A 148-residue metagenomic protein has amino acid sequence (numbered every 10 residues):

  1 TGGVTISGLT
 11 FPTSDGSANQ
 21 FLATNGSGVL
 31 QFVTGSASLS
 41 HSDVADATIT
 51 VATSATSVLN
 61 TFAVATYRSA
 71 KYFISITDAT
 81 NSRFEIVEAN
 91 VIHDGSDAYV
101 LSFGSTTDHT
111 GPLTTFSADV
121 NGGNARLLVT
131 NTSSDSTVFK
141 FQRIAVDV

Functional and structural regions predicted by a protein language model:
T1-S38, T61-A70, S75-E85, I92-D97 (+4 more regions): Extracellular repetitive beta-rich solenoid segments
T5-G8, A45-F62: Charged, amphipathic alpha-helical segments
D43-V51, Y99-T107: Transition segment at domain starts
K140-A145: Short, structured beta-strand segments at or near domain termini in extracellular proteins/domains
